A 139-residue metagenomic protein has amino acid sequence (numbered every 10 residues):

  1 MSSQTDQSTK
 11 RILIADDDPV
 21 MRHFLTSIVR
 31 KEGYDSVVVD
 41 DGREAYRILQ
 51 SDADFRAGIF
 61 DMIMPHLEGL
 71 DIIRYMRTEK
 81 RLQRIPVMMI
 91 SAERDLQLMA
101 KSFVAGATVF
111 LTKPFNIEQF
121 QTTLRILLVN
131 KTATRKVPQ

Functional and structural regions predicted by a protein language model:
R22, P65-H66, Q83, D95: The feature encodes the CheY-like receiver
H23-K31: Charged docking surfaces used in two-component/phosphorelay signaling
G33-D40, I48: Short hydrophobic/Thr-rich beta-strand motif most characteristic of the beta2 strand and flanking loop of CheY-like
A53-F60: Active-site beta3 strand of CheY-like receiver
T108: Short, glycine/charged-rich "phosphate-handling" switch motifs in NTP-dependent and phosphotransfer domains
F115-L124: C-terminal output helix
